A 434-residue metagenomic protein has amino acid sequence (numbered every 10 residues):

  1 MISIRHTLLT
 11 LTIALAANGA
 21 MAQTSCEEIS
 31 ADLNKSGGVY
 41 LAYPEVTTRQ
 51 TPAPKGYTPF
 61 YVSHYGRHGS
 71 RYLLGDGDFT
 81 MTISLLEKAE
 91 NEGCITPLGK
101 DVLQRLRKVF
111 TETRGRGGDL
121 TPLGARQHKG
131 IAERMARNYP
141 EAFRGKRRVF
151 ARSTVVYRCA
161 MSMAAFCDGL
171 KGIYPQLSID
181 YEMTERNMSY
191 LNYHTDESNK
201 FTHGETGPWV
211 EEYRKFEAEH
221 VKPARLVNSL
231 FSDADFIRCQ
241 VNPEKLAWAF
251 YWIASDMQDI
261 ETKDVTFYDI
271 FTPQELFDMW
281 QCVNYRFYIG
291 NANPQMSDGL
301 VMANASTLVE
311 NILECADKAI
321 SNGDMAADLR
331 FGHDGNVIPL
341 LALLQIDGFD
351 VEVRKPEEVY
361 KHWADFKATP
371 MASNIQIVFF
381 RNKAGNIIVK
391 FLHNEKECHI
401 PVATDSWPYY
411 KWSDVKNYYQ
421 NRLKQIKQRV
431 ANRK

Functional and structural regions predicted by a protein language model:
M1-C26: Bacterial Sec-dependent N-terminal signal peptides
Q23-F150, T154-D328, G332-K434: Signature for phosphate-centric chemistry
